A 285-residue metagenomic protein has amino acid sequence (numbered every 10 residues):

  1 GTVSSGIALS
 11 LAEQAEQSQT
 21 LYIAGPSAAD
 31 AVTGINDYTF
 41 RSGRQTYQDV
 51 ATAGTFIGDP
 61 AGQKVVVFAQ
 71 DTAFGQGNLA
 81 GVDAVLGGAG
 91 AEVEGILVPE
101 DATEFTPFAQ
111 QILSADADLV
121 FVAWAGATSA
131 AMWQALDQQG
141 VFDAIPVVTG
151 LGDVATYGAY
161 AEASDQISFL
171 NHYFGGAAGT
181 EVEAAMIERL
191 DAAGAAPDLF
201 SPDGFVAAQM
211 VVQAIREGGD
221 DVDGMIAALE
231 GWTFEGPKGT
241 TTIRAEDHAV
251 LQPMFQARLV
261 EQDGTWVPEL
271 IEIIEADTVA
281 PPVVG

Functional and structural regions predicted by a protein language model:
G1-L9, G25-V32, V122-A130, V148-Y157 (+1 more regions): Ligand-binding clamshell of periplasmic/extracellular solute-binding protein-like
G1-T2, T20-P26, F40-R41, V65-A69 (+4 more regions): Structural recognition of the beta-strand scaffold that forms the well-ordered cores of secreted hydrolase catalytic
G1-T33, S42, V98-F105: Beta-alpha junction/loop-to-helix N-cap segments that form part of ligand/metal-binding clefts
A12-T20, G58-Q63, D83-A91, Q110-A117 (+4 more regions): Sec-exported extracytoplasmic/periplasmic mature domains
A29-A31, Y38-Q139, G176-A184: Extracellular/periplasmic Venus flytrap/periplasmic-binding protein
D37-G43, Q110, F169-G176, A193-D198 (+1 more regions): Second-shell loop/turn segments in exported
A135-F205, E269-G285: Extracellular/periplasmic periplasmic-binding protein-like sensory domains
A192-S201, V212-P268: Segments of small-molecule ligand-sensing domains
